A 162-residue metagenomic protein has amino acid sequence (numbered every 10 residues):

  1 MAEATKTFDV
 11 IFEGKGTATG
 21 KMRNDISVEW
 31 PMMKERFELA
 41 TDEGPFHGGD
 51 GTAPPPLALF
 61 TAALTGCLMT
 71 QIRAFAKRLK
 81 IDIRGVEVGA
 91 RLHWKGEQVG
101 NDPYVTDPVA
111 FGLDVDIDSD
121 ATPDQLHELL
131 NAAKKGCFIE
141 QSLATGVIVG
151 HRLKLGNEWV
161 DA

Functional and structural regions predicted by a protein language model:
M1-A62, R73-A162: Extended beta-strand/beta-hairpin segments
C67-L68: Alpha-helical metal-binding/catalytic segments enriched in His/Glu/Asp
